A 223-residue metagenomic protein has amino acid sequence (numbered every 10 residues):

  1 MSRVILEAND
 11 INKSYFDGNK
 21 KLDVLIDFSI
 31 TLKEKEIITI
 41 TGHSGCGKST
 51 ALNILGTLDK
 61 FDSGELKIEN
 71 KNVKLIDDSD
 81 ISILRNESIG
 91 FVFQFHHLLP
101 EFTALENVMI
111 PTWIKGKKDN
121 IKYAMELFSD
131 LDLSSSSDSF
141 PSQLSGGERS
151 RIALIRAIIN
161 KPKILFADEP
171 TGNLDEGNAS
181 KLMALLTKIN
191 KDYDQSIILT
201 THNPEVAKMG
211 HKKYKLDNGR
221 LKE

Functional and structural regions predicted by a protein language model:
T41-H43: The feature captures the beta-strand-to-loop junction immediately N-terminal to the Walker
G56: Helix-to-loop junction immediately C-terminal to a conserved catalytic motif
G64-L75: Conserved ABC transporter NBD signature motif
F102-M109: Short coil-to-helix segment of the ABC ATPase nucleotide-binding domain corresponding to the Q-loop/switch region
F140-S150: Conserved ABC ATPase signature
I159-K163: A short, proline-enriched helix->beta-strand linker immediately N-terminal to the Walker B motif in ABC-type P-loop
L165-D168: Catalytic Walker B motif of ABC-type/P-loop ATPase nucleotide-binding domains
